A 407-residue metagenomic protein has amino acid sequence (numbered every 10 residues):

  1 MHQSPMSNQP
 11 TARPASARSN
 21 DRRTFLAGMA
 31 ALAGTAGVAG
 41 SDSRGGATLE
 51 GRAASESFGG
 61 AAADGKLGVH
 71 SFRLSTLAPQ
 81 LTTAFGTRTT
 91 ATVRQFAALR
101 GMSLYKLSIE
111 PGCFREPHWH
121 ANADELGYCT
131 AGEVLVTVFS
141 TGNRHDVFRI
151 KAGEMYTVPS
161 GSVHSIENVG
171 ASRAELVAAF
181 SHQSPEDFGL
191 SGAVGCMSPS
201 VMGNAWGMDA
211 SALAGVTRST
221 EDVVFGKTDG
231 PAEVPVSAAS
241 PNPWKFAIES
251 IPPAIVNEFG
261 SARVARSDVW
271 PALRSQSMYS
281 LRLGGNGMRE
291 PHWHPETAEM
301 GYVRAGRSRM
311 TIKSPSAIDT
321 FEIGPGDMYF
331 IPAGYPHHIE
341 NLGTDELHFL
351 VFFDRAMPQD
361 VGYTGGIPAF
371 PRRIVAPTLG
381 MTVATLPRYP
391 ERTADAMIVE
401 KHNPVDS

Functional and structural regions predicted by a protein language model:
M1-N20, A33: N-terminal secretory signal peptides
A17-T24, A33-A53: N-terminal twin-arginine translocation
R44-K106, G203-S280, G284, E290 (+1 more regions): A short, N-terminal "cap"/entry segment at the start of jelly-roll beta-barrel domains of the cupin/DSBH fold
F114-E116, L135, E154-Y156, S160-S165 (+4 more regions): Histidine-centered metal-chelating micro-motifs
E116-W119, L126-V138, V147-G153, V163 (+2 more regions): Mobile, glycine-rich extracellular loop/lid and propeptide segments that shape or gate substrate/ligand access
H120-T141, H294-S314: Glycine- and acidic-residue-biased ligand/ion/polar-headgroup-sensing regions
T141-T157, P315-F330: Short acidic-glycine-tyrosine-enriched beta hairpin
S160-D187, A333-Q359: Ligand-binding loop in jelly-roll beta-barrel domains
